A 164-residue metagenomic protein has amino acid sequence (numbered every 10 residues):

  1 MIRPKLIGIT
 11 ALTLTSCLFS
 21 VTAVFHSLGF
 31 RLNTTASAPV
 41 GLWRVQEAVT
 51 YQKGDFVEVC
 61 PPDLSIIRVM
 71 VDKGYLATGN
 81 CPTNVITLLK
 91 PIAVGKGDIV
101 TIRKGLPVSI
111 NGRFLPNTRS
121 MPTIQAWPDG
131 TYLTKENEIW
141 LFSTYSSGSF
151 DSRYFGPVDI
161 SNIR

Functional and structural regions predicted by a protein language model:
M1-R164: Extended hydrophobic leader/signal-anchor segments used for secretion and membrane insertion
